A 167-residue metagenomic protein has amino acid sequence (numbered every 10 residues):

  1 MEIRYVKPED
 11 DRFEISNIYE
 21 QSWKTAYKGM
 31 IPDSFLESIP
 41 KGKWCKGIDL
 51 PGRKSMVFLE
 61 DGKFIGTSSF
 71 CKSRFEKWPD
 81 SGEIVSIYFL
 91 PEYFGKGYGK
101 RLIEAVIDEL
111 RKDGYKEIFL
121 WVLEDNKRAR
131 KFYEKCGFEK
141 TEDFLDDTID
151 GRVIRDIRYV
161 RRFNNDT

Functional and structural regions predicted by a protein language model:
M1-I3: Extreme N-terminal starter segment of soluble prokaryotic enzymes
Y5-R12, S16, E20-E92, I103-A105 (+3 more regions): Acetyl-CoA-dependent GNAT
A26, K96, T141: Residues that scaffold the ATP/ADP-binding catalytic core of kinase and kinase-like folds
D33, G95, E117-I118: A generic structural signal for short
G82, K116-F119, L123-R130, K135-T167: C-terminal "cap" of GNAT-fold acetyltransferases
S86-E104, R111-D113, E124-K131, K135: Conserved glycine-rich acetyl-CoA-binding loop
